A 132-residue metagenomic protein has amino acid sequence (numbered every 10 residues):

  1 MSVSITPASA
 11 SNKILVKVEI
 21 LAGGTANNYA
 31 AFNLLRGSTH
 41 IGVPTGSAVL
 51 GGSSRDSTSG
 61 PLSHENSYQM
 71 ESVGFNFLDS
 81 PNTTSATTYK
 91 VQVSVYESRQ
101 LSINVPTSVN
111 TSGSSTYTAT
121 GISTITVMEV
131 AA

Functional and structural regions predicted by a protein language model:
M1, P7-A86, K90-A132: Terminal beta-strand-rich extracellular "head" domains that mediate receptor/glycan or other ligand binding
